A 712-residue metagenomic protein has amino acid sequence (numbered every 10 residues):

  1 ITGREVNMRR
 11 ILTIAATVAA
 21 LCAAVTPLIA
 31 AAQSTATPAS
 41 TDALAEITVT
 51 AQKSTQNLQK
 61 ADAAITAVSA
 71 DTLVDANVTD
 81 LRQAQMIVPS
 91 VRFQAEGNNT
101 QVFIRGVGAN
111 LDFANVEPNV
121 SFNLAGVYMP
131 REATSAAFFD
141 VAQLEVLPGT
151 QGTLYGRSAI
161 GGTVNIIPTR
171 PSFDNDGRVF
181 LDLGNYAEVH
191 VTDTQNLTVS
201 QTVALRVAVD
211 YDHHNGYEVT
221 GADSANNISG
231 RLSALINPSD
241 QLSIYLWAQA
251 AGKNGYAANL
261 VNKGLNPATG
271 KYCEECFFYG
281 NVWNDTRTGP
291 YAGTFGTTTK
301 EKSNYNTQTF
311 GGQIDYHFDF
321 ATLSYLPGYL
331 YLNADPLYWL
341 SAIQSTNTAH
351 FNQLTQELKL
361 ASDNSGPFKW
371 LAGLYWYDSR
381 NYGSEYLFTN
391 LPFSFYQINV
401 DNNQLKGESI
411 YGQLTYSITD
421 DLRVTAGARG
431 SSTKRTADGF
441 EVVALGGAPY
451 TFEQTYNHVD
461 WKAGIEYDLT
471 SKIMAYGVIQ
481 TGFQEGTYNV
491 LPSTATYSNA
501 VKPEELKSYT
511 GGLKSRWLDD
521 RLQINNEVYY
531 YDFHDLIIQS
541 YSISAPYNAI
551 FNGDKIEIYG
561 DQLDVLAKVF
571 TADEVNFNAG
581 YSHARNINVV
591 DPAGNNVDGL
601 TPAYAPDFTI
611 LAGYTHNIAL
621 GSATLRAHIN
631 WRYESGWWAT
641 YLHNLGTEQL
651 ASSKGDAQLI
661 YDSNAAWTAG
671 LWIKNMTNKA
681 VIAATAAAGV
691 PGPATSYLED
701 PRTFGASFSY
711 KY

Functional and structural regions predicted by a protein language model:
I1-I87, N196, D240, F310 (+1 more regions): N-terminal Sec signal peptide and the immediately downstream disordered periplasmic leader that contains the TonB box
D42-D174, G511: Acidic, small-polar-rich N-terminal luminal/periplasmic segments of exported/outer-membrane proteins
N119, R131, F139-A142, P148 (+7 more regions): Outer-membrane beta-barrel translocator/receptor signature
N165, S172-D174, D182, T194-D285 (+5 more regions): Periplasmic-side early beta-strands and strand-to-turn transitions of outer-membrane beta-barrels
L235-S239, L360-D363, P367-K369, Y375-Y377 (+2 more regions): Structural signature of Gram-negative outer-membrane beta-barrels, strongest in the C-terminal barrel of TonB-dependent
Q313-Y338, D468, M474-Q484, K502-Y559 (+4 more regions): Membrane-embedded beta-barrel scaffold of Gram-negative outer-membrane proteins
K369-L371, D420-V424, Y530-D532, F551-Y641 (+1 more regions): Gram-negative outer-membrane beta-barrel transporters
R632-T640, I660-Y712: C-terminal beta-signal and adjacent terminal beta-strands/loops of Gram-negative outer-membrane beta-barrel proteins
